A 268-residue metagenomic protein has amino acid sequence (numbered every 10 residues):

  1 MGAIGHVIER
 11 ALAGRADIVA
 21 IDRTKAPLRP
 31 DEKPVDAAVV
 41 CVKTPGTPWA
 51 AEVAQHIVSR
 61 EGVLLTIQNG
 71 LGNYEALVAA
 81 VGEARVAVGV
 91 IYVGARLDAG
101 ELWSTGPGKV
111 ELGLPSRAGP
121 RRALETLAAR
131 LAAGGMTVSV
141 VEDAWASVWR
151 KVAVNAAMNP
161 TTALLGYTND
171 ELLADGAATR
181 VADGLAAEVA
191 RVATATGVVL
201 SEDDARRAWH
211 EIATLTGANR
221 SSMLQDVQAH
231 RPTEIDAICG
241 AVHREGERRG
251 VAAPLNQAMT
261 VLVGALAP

Functional and structural regions predicted by a protein language model:
M1-R29: NAD(P)+-binding Rossmann beta1-loop-alpha1 motif at the extreme N-terminus of oxidoreductases
H6-A11, L28-E101: Rossmann-like NAD(P)(H) cofactor-binding subdomain of soluble oxidoreductases
D17-V19, L65, A87, E111 (+1 more regions): A structural signal for isolated positions on well-ordered beta-strands in alpha/beta enzyme cores
D22-T24, Q68, V90, G106 (+2 more regions): Residues at the C-termini of beta-strands that transition into short coil/loop
H56-I57, A76-R85, G100-K151, A156-E202: Internal alpha-helical scaffold of NAD(P)-dependent oxidoreductase catalytic cores
L71, V90-A95, A144-V148, A156-M158 (+1 more regions): Glycine-rich beta-alpha junction loops
D183-P268: NAD(P)-dependent Rossmann-like dehydrogenase/reductase catalytic/cofactor-binding core
